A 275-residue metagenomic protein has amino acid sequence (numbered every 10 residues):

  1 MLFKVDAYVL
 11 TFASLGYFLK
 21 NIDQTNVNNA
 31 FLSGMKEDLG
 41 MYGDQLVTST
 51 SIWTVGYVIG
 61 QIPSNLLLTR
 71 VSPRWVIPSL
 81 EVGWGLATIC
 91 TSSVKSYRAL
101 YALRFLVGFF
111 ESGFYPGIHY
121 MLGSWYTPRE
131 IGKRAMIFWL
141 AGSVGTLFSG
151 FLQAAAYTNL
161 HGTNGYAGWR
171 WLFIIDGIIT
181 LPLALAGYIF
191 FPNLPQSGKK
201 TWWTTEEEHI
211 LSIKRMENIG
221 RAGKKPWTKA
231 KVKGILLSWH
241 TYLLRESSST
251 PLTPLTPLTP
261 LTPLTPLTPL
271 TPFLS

Functional and structural regions predicted by a protein language model:
M1-A30, E37: Cytosolic juxtamembrane N-terminal segment immediately preceding the first transmembrane helix of multi-pass
M1-A7, I189-P192, T201-F273: Flexible cytoplasmic loops linking transmembrane helices in multi-pass membrane transporters
G16, I77-G83, A87, L103 (+3 more regions): Residue-level signature of the transmembrane alpha-helical cores of Major Facilitator Superfamily-type secondary
F18, T48-V55, V82, F105 (+1 more regions): Transmembrane alpha-helical cores of Major Facilitator Superfamily
T25, W53-I62, S112, L147: Residue-level signature of mid-helix packing/kink "hotspots" within the transmembrane helices of 12-pass Major
N28-V47, T69-V71, I89-L100, F109 (+3 more regions): Extracellular/lumenal inter-transmembrane loop segments of multi-pass membrane transporters
V58-Y101: Conserved MFS/SLC helix-loop-helix module at the cytosolic interface between two early adjacent transmembrane helices
P128-G142, G162-G234: Central mid-sequence intracellular linker of multi-pass
